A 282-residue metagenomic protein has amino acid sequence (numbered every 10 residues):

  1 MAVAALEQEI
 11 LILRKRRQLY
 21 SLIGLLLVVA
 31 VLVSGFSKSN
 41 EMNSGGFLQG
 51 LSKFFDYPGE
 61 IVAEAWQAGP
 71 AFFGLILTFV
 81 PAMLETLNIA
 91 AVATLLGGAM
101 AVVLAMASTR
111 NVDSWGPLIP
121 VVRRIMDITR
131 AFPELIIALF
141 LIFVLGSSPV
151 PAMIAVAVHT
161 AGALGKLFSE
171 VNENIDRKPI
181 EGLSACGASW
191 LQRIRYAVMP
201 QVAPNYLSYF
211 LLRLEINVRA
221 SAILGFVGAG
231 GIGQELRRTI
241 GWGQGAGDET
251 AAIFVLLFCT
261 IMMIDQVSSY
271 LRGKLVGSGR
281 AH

Functional and structural regions predicted by a protein language model:
M1-L95, A107, N111, V276-H282: N-terminal, non-cleaved signal-anchor transmembrane helix
S34-E41, R130, A138-G146, I240 (+1 more regions): A structural signal for multi-pass alpha-helical bundles of membrane permease subunits that mediate small-molecule
T94-V102, M106, L135, A152 (+6 more regions): Hydrophobic positions within alpha-helical transmembrane segments of bacterial inner-membrane proteins
V102-A107, L167-N174, K178, N217 (+1 more regions): Membrane-spanning helices that line or support transport/gating and their immediate boundary helices in channels
V103-A138, L167-E170: Cytoplasmic-entry segments and transmembrane alpha-helices of multi-pass inner-membrane transporters
M126-T160: Generic hydrophobic transmembrane alpha-helix motif, especially the helices
S147-V198, P204-R213, Q266: Membrane-cytosol interface at the C-terminal ends of specific transmembrane alpha-helices in multi-pass membrane
A251-H282: C-terminal transmembrane helix and the adjacent membrane-cytosol boundary/short C-terminal tail of inner/organellar
